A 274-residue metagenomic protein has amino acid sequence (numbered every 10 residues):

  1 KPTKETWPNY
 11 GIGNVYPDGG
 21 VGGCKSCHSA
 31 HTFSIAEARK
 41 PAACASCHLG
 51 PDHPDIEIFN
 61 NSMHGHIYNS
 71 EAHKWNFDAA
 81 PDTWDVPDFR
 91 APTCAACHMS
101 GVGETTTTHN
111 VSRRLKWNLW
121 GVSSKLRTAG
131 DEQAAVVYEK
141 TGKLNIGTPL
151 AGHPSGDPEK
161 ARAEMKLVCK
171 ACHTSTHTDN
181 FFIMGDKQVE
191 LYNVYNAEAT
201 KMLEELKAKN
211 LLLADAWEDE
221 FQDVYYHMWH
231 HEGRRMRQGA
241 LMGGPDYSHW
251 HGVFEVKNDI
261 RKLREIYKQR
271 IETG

Functional and structural regions predicted by a protein language model:
K1-E272: Primarily the internal scaffold of c-type cytochrome electron-transfer domains, especially repeated/multiheme c-type
